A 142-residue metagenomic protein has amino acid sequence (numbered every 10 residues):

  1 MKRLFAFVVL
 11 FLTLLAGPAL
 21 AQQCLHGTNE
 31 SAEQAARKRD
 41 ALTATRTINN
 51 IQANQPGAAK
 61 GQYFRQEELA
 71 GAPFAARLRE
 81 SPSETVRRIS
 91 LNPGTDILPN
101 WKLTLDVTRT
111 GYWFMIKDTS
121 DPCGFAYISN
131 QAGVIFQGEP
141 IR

Functional and structural regions predicted by a protein language model:
M1-L4: Positively charged n-region of N-terminal signal peptides that target proteins for export
A6-A16: Bacterial N-terminal signal peptides
G17-A21: Sec/Tat signal peptide C-region and signal peptidase I cleavage site
L25-A35, N50-P122, S129, E139-I141: Extracellular/periplasmic head regions of type IV pilus-like filament subunits
Q34-T45: Membrane-proximal amphipathic alpha-helices that sit immediately adjacent to an N-terminal transmembrane/signal-anchor
